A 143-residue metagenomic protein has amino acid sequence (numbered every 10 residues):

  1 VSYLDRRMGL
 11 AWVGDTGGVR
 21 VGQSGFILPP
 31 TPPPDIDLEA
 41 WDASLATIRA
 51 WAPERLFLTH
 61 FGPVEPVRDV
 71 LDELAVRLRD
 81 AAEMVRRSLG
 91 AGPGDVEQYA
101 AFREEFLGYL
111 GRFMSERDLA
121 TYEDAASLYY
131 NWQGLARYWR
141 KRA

Functional and structural regions predicted by a protein language model:
V1-R68: Metallo-beta-lactamase
P33-A40, R77, S127, N131: Soluble or luminal CAZymes and related metallo-dependent hydrolases
V67-V76: Histidine/acidic-residue-rich catalytic or RNA/ligand-binding cores of hydrolases and nuclease-related proteins
R87-A143: C-terminal regulatory/interaction regions
